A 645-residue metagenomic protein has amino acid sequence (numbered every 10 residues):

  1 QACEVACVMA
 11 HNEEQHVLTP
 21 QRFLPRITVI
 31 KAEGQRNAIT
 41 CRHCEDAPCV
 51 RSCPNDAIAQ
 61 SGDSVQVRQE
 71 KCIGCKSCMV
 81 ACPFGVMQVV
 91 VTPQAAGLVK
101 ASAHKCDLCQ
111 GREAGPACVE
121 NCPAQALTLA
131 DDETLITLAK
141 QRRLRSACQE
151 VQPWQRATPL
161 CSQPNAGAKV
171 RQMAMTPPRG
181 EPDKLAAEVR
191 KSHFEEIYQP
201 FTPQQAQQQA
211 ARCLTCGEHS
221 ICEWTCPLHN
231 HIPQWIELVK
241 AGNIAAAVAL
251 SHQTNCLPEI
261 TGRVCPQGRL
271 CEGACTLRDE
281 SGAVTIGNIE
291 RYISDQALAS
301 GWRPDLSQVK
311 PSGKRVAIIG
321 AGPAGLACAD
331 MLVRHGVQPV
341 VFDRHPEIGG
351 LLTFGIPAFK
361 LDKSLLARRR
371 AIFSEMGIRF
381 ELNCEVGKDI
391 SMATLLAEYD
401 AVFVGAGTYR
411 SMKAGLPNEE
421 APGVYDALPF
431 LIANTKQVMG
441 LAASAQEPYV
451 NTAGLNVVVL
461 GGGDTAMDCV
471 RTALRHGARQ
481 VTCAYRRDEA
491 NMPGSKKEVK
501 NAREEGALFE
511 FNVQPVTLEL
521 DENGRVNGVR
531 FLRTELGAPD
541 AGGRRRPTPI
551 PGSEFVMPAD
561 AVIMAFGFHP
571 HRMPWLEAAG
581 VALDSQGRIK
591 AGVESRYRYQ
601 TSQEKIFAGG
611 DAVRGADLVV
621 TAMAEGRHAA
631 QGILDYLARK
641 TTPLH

Functional and structural regions predicted by a protein language model:
Q1-H11, E33-D56, Q66-G85, K100-N121 (+6 more regions): Cysteine-centered iron-sulfur cluster-binding motifs in ferredoxin-type domains/subunits of redox enzymes
E13-R51, Q69-K71, K76-M173, P178-E188 (+10 more regions): Flanking helices and flexible, charged tails adjoining ferredoxin-like Fe-S electron-transfer domains in multi-subunit
T176-D183, A187-Q199, H229-A241, S251-H252 (+9 more regions): Beta1-alpha1 glycine-rich phosphate/pyrophosphate-binding loop at the start of Rossmann-like nucleotide-binding domains
W235, E259-R263, R269-I319, H335 (+3 more regions): FAD-binding core/adjacent interface of flavoenzyme oxidoreductases
A246, K310, R315-I319, A367-L416 (+5 more regions): Feature captures the FAD/FMN-dependent oxidoreductase FAD-binding
G320-P323, G462-G463, D611: Glycine-rich Rossmann-fold phosphate-binding loop(s) that bind the pyrophosphate of adenine dinucleotide cofactors
E420-G454, P539-A616: FAD-site-proximal beta/loop scaffold in flavoenzymes
C469, A612-L637: A conserved FAD-binding loop/helix module that cradles the flavin
